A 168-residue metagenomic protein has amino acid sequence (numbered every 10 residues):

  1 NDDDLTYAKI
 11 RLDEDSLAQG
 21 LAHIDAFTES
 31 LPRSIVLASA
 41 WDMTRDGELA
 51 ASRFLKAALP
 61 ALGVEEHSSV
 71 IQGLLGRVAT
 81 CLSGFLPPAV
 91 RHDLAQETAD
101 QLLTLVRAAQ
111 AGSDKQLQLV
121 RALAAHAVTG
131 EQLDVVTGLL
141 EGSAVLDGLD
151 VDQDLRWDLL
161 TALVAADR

Functional and structural regions predicted by a protein language model:
N1-R168: Non-catalytic accessory/interaction domains
